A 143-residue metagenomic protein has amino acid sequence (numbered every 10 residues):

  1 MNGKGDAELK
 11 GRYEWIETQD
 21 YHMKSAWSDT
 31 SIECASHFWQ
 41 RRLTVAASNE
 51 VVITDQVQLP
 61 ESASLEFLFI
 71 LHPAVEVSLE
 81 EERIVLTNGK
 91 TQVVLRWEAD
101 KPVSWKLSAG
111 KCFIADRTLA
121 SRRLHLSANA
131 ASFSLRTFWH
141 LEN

Functional and structural regions predicted by a protein language model:
M1-N143: CBM-like, beta-strand-rich accessory domains located in the C-terminal region of large, secreted polysaccharide-active
